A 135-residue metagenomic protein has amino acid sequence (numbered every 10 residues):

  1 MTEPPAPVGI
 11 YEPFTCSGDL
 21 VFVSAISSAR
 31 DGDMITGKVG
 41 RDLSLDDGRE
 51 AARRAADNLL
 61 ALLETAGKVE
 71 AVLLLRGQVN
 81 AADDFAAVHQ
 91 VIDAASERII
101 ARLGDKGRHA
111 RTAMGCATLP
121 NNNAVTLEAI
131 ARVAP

Functional and structural regions predicted by a protein language model:
M1-D57, A61-R76, A81-P135: N-terminal presequence-like segments and the immediate start of the first folded domain
